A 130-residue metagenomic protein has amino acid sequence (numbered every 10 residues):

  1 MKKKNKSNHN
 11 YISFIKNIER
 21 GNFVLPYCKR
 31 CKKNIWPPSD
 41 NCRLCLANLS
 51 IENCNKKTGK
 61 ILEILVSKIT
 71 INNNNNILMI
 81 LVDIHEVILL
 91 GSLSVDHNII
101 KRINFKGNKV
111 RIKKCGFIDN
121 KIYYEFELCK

Functional and structural regions predicted by a protein language model:
N22-L25, P38-S39: Residues immediately within or flanking Cys/His clusters that coordinate Zn2+ in small zinc-binding modules
Y27-R30, N41: The −1 position to Zn-ligating cysteines in a subset of zinc-ribbon hairpins
K29-K32, L46: Cys/His-coordinated zinc-binding microdomains
K33-W36, S50-I51: Short functional micro-motifs and their immediate structural scaffolds
G59-L62: Conserved hydrophobic positions within beta-strands
K68-L81, K121-I122: Short aromatic-glycine-enriched beta-strand elements
D96-I112: Short nucleic-acid-contacting surface segments enriched for D/E, G, S/T with interspersed K/R
K114-K130: OB-fold/S1-family single-stranded nucleic acid-binding modules
